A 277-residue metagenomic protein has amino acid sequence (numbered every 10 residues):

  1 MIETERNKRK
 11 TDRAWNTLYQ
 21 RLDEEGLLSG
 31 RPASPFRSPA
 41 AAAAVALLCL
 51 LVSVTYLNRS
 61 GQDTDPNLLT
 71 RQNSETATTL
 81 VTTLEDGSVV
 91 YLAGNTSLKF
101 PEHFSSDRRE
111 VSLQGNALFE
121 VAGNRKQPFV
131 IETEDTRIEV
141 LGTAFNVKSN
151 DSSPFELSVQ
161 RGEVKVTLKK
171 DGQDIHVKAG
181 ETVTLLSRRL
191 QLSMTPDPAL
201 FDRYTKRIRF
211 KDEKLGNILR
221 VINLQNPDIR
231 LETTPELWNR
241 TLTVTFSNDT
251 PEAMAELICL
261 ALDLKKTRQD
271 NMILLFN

Functional and structural regions predicted by a protein language model:
I2-A40: Positively biased amphipathic helices and basic secretion/translocation or surface-docking motifs that either flank
L18, A44-L48: N-terminal positively charged amphipathic segments used for targeting/anchoring
R37-A41, L50-N277: A residue-level detector for the "anchor" residue at the start of short, highly conserved motifs
